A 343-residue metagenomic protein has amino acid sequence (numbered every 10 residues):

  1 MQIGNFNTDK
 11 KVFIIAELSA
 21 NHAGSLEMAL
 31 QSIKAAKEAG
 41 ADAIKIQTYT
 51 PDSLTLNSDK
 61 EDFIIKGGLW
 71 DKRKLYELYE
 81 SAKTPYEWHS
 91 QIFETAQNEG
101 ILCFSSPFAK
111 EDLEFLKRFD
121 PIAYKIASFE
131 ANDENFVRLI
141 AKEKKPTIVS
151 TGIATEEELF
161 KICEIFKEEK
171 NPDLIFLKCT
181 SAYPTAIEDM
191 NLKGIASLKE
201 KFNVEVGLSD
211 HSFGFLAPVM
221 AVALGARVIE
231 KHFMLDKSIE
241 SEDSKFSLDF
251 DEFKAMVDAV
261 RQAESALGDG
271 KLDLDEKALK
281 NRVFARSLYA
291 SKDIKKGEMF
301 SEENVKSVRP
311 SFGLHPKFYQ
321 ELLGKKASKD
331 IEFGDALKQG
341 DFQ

Functional and structural regions predicted by a protein language model:
M1-Q343: Catalytic cores and adjacent flexible loops of soluble metabolic enzymes that perform enolate/carbanion chemistry on
